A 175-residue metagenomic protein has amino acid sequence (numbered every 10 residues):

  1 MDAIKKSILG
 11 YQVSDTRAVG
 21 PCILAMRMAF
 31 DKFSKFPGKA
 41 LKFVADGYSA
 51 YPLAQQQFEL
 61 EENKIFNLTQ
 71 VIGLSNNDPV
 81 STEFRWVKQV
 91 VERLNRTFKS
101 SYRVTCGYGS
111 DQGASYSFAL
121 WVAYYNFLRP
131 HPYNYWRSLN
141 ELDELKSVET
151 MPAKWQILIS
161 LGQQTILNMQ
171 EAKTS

Functional and structural regions predicted by a protein language model:
D2-A3: Short, acidic, Ser/Thr-enriched surface-loop or helix-capping motifs
K6-Y11, V104-C106: Short small-residue beta-strand/loop micro-motif enriched in glycine and branched aliphatics
Y11-F36: Active-site beta-loop-alpha junctions of metal-dependent nucleic acid enzymes, especially the RNase H-like/DDE
P37-P52, I72-L74: Acidic/histidine-rich, metal-coordinating catalytic segments
G47, Q57-W86, V90: Conserved beta-strand -> loop -> alpha-helix junction used to position metal-binding or nucleic-acid-contacting
V80-E83, V87-S110, L128-P132: Active-site proximal helix-loop segment of RNase H-like, two-metal nucleases, encompassing DDE(D)
V104-Y108, S115-S175: C-terminal domain-tail junction helix/linker
